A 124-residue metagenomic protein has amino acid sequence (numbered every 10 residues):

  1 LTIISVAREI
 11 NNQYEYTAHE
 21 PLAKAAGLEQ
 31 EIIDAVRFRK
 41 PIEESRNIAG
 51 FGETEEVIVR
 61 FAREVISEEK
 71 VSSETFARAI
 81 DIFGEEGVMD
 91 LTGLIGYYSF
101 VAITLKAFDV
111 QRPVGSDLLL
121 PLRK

Functional and structural regions predicted by a protein language model:
L1-K124: Hydrophobic alpha-helical segments
